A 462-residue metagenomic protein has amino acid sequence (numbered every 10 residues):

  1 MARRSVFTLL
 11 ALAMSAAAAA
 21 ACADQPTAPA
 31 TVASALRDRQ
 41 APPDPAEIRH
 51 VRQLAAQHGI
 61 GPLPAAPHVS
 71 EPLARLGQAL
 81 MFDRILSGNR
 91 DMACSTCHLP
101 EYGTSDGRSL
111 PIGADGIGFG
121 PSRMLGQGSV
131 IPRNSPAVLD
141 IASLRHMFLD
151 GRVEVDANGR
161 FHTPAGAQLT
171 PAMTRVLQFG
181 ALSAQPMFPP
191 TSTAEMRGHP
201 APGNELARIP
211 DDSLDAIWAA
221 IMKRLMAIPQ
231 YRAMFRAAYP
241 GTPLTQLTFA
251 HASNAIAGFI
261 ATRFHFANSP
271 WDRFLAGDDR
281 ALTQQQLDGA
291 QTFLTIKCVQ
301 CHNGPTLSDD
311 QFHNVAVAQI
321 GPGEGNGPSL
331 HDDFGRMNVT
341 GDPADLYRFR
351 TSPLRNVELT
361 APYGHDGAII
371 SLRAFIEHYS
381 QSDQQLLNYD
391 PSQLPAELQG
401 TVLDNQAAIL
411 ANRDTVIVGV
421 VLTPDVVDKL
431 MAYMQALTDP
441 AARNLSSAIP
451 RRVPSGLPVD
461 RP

Functional and structural regions predicted by a protein language model:
M1-R4: Positively charged n-region of N-terminal signal peptides that target proteins for export
V6, A21-P462: Periplasmic c-type cytochrome electron-transfer domains
T8-A17: Bacterial N-terminal signal peptides
